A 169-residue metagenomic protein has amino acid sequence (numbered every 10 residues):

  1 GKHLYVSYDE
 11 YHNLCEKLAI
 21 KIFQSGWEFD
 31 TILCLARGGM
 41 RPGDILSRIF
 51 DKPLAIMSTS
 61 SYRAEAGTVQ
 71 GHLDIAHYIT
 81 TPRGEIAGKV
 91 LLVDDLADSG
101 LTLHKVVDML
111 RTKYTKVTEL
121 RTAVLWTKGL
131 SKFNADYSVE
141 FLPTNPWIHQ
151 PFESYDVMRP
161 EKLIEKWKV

Functional and structural regions predicted by a protein language model:
G1-V169: PRPP-associated nucleotide enzymes
